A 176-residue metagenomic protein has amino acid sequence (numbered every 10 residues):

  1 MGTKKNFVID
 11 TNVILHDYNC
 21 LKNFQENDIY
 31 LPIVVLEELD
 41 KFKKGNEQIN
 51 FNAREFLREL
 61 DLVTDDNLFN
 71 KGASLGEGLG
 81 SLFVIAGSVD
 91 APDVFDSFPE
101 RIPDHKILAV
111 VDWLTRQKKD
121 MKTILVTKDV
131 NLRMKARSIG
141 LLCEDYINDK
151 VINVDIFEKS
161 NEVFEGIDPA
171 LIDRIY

Functional and structural regions predicted by a protein language model:
T3-I124, V130-Y176: Active-site-proximal, substrate-binding regions of enzyme catalytic domains and RNA-binding/basic surfaces
